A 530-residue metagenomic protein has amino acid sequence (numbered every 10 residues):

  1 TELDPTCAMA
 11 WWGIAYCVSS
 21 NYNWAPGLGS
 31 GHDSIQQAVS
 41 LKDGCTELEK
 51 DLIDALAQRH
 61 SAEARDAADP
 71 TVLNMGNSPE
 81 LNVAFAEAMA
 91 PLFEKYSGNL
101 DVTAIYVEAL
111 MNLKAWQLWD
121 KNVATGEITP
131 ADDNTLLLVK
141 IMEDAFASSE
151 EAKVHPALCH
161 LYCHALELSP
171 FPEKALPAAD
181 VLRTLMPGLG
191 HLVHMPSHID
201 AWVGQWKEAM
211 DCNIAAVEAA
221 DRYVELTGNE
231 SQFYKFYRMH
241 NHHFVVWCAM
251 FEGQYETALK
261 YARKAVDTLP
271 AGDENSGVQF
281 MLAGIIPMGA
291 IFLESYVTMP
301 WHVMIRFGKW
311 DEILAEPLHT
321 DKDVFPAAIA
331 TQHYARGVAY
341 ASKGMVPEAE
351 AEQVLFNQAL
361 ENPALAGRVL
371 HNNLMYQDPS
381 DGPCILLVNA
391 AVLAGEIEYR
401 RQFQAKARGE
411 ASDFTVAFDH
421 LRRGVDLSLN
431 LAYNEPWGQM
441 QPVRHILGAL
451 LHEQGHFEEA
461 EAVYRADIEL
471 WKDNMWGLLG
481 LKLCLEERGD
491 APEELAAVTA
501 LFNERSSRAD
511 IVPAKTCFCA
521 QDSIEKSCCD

Functional and structural regions predicted by a protein language model:
T1, G31-K42, S78-Y96, A131-E150 (+4 more regions): Amphipathic alpha-helices of TPR/Sel1-like and other helical repeat/solenoid scaffolds
E2-L3, F93-K95, F146-E151, D180-G188 (+9 more regions): Solenoid-like repeat scaffolds
T6-C17, G44-P70, G98-N122, A152-L166 (+9 more regions): Amphipathic alpha-helical repeat scaffolds of TPR domains
A8, A15, S19-D43, A201 (+6 more regions): TPR/TPR-like (Sel1-like) alpha-helical repeat modules
M9-G13, A104, A157-L161, H191-M195 (+10 more regions): Alpha-solenoid helical repeat scaffolds
N21, L113, S169, V203 (+7 more regions): Structural motif corresponding to the intra-repeat A-B loop/turn of tetratricopeptide repeats
W24, L28, N82, T135 (+10 more regions): TPR-repeat structural position
G31, F85, L138, A175 (+6 more regions): Single-residue signature of alpha-solenoid repeat helices
